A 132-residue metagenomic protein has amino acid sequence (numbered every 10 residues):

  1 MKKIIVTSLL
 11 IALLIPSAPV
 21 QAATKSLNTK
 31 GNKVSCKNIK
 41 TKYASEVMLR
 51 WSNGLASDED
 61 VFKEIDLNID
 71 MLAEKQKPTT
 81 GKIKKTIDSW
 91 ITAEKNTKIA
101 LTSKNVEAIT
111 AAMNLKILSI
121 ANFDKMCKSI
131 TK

Functional and structural regions predicted by a protein language model:
K2-S8: Sec-dependent signal peptide recognition, specifically the positively charged N-region followed immediately by
S8-P16: Bacterial N-terminal signal peptides
I15, K25-S26, N38, N96 (+2 more regions): Compositionally biased non-globular segments, especially hydrophobic aliphatic-rich helices of signal peptides
V20-E64, K128-K132: Immediate post-signal-peptide N-terminus of mature secreted/exported proteins
N32-S35, V61, N68, I83-T86 (+2 more regions): Stable alpha-helical elements in mature extracytoplasmic
T41-A44, M48, A73-K77, T92-K95 (+2 more regions): Sec-exported extracytoplasmic/periplasmic mature domains
N68-T110, K116: Long, amphipathic, charge-rich alpha-helical segments that form helical bundles/coiled-coils
I109-K132: Amphipathic alpha-helical binding modules
